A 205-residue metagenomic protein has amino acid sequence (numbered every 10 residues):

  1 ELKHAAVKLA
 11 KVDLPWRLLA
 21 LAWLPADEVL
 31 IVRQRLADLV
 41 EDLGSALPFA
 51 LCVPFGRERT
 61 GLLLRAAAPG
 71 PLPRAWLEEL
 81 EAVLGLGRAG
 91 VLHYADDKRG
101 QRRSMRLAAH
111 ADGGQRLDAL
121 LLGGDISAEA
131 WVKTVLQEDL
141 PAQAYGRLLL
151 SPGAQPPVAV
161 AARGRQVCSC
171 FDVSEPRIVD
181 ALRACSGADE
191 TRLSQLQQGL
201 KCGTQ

Functional and structural regions predicted by a protein language model:
E1, K133, V173-D189: Iron-sulfur (Fe-S) cluster-binding segments and ferredoxin-like electron-carrier domains, especially [2Fe-2S]
E1-A162: C-terminal catalytic lobe of FAD-dependent flavoproteins
L121, L182, E190, S194 (+1 more regions): Long, charge-rich, low-complexity alpha-helical segments
S127, L140, V173, A188-T191: Short coil/turn linker and secondary-structure boundary residues
A130, Q143, P176, T191-S194: Generic alpha-helical secondary structure signal
G164-V179, Q197-Q205: Local cysteine-cluster metal-coordination motifs and their immediate loop/turn environment, predominantly Fe-S cluster
